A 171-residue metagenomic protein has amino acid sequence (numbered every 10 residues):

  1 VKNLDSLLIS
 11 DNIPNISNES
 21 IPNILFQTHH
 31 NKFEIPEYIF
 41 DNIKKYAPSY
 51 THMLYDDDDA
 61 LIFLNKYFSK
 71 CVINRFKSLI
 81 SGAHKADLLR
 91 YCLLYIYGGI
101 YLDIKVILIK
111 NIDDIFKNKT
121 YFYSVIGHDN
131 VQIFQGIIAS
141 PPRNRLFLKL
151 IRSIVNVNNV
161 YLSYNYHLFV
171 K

Functional and structural regions predicted by a protein language model:
V1-A86, L102-K171: Glycosyltransferase-associated regions of secretory-pathway enzymes, highlighting luminal stem/catalytic domains
D87-G99: Small-residue hinge/turn detector
